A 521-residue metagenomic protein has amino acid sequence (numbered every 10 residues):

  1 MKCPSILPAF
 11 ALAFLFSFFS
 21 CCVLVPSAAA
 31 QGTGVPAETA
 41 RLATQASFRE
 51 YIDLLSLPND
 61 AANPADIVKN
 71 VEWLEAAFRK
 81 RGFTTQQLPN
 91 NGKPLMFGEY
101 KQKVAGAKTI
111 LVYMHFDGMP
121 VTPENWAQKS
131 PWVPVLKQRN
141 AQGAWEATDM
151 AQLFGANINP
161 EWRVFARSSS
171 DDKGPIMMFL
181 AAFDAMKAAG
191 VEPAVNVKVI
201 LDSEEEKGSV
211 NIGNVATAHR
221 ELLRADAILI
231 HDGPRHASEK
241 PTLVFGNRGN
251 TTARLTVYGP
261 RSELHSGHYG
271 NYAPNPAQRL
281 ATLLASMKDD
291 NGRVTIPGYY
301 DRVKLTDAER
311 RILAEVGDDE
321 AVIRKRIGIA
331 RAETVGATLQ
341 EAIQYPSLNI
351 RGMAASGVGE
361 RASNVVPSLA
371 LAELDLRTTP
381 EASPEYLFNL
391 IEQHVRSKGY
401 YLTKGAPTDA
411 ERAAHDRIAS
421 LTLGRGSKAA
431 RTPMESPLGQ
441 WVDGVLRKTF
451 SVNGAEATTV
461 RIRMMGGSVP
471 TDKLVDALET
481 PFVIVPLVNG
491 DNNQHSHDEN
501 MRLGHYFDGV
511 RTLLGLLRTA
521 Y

Functional and structural regions predicted by a protein language model:
P8-S27: Bacterial N-terminal signal peptides
A28-G32: Boundary at the C-terminal end of the N-terminal hydrophobic targeting segment
T33-A65: N-terminal capping segment at the start of a domain
E50, D60-Y113, D117, P123-E124 (+1 more regions): A non-catalytic alpha/beta surface segment that caps or lines the substrate-entry region of metallo-dependent hydrolase
A105, A237-S238, T295-L369, P380-H394 (+2 more regions): An extended, acidic, His-containing surface patch that forms the Zn2+-binding/catalytic region of metallohydrolases
A107-K198, D508: Active-site metal-coordination/substrate-binding segment of hydrolases, especially metallo-dependent peptidases
N157-G246: Acidic/histidine-rich catalytic neighborhood of metal-dependent amide-processing enzymes
G270-N291: A short core secondary-structure module
